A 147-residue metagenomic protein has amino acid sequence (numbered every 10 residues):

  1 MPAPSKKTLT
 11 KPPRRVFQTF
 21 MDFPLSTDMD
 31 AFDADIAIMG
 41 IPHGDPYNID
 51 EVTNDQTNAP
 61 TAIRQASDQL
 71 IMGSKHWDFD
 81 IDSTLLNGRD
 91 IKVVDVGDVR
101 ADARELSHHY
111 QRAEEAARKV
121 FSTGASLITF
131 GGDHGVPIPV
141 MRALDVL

Functional and structural regions predicted by a protein language model:
P2-L147: Metal-dependent C-N hydrolase catalytic cores
